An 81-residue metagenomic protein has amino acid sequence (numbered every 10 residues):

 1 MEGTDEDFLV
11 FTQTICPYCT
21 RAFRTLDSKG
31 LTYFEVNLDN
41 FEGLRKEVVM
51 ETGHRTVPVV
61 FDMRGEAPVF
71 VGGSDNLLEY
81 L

Functional and structural regions predicted by a protein language model:
M1-F34: Local sequence-structure signature of Cys/Sec-based thiol-disulfide redox active-site neighborhoods
T4-E6, G53-T56: Residue-level preference for short coil/turn positions at secondary-structure junctions
L9, P58-V59: Residues embedded in well-ordered beta-strands
T14, E42, D75: Acidic phosphotransfer microenvironment of two-component signaling modules
P17, D39, L78: Nucleotide phosphate-binding site architecture
T20, R24, K46, E79: Alpha-helical elements of the RecA-like P-loop NTPase motor core of helicases
N37-R55, F61: Thioredoxin-like thiol-disulfide oxidoreductase module
D62-L81: Non-catalytic, surface beta->alpha helical segment in thiol-disulfide oxidoreductase systems
